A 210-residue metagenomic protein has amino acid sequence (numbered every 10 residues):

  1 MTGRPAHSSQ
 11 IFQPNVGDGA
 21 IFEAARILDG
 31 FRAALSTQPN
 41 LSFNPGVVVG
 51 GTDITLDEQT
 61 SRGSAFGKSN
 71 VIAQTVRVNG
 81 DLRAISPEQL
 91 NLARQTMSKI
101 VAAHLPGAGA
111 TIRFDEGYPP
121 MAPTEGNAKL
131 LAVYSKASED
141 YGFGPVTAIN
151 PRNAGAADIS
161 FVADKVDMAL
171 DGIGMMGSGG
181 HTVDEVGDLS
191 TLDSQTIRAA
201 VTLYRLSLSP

Functional and structural regions predicted by a protein language model:
T2-P210: Metal-dependent amide/peptide-bond hydrolase catalytic core, centered on the "pita-bread" metallohydrolase fold
